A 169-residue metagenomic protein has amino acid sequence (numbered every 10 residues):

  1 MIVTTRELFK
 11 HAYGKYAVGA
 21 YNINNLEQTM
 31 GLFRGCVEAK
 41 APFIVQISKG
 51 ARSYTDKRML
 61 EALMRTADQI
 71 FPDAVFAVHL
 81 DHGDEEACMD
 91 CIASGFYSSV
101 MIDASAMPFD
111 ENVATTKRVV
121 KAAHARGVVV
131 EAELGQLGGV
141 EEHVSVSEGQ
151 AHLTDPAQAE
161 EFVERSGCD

Functional and structural regions predicted by a protein language model:
M1, G14-Y16: Preference for short coil/turn "hinge" residues that link or interrupt alpha-helices
V3-H11, L26-A51, R58-D73, G83-D169: Alpha/beta enzyme core
Y16-V18, V75: Short, solvent-exposed beta-strand edge segments and adjacent coil->beta transition regions
